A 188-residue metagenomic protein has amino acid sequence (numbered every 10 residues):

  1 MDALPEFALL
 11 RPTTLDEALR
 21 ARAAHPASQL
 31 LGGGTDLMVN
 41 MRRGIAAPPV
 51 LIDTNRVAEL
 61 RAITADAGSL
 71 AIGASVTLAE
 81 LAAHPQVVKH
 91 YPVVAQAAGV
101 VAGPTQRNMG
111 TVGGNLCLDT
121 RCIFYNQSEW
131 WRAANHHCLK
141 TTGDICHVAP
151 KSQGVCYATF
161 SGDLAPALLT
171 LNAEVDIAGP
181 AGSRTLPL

Functional and structural regions predicted by a protein language model:
M1-L188: C-terminal structural segment of proteins
